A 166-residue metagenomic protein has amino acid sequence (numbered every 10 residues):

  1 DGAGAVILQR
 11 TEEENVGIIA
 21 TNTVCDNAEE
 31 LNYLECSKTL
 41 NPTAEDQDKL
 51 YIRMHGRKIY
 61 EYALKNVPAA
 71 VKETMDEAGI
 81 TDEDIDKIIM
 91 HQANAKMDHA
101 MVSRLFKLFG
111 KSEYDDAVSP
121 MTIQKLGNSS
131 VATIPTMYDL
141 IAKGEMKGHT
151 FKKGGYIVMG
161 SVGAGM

Functional and structural regions predicted by a protein language model:
D1-K65, A69: Condensing-enzyme catalytic core mediating Claisen C-C bond formation in acyl metabolism
T11, T21-T23, T39, T43 (+5 more regions): Residue-identity detector for threonine
E12-E13, T23, K65, K72 (+4 more regions): Generic secondary-structure signature for well-ordered alpha-helical cores
T21-N22, Y33, D82, A100-S103 (+1 more regions): Residue-level detector of alpha-helical recognition elements and their boundaries
L40, D46-D48, M54, K72-G79 (+2 more regions): Membrane-interfacial loop- and helix-cap regions that link adjacent transmembrane helices in polytopic membrane proteins
R57, M75, Q124: Short, flexible active-site loop motifs that bind/organize anionic cofactors or intermediates
L64, P68, D86-M166: Claisen-condensing/thiolase-fold acyl-transfer catalytic domains that form or cleave C-C bonds in fatty acid
